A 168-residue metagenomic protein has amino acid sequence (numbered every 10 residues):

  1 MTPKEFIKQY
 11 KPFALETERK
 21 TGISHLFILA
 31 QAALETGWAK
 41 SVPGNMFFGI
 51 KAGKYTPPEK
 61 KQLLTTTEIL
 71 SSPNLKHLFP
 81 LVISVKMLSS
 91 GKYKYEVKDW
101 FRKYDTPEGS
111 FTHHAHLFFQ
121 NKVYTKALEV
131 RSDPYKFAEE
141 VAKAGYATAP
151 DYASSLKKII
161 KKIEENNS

Functional and structural regions predicted by a protein language model:
M1-S168: Catalytic cores of secreted/periplasmic lytic hydrolases that degrade extracellular macromolecules
